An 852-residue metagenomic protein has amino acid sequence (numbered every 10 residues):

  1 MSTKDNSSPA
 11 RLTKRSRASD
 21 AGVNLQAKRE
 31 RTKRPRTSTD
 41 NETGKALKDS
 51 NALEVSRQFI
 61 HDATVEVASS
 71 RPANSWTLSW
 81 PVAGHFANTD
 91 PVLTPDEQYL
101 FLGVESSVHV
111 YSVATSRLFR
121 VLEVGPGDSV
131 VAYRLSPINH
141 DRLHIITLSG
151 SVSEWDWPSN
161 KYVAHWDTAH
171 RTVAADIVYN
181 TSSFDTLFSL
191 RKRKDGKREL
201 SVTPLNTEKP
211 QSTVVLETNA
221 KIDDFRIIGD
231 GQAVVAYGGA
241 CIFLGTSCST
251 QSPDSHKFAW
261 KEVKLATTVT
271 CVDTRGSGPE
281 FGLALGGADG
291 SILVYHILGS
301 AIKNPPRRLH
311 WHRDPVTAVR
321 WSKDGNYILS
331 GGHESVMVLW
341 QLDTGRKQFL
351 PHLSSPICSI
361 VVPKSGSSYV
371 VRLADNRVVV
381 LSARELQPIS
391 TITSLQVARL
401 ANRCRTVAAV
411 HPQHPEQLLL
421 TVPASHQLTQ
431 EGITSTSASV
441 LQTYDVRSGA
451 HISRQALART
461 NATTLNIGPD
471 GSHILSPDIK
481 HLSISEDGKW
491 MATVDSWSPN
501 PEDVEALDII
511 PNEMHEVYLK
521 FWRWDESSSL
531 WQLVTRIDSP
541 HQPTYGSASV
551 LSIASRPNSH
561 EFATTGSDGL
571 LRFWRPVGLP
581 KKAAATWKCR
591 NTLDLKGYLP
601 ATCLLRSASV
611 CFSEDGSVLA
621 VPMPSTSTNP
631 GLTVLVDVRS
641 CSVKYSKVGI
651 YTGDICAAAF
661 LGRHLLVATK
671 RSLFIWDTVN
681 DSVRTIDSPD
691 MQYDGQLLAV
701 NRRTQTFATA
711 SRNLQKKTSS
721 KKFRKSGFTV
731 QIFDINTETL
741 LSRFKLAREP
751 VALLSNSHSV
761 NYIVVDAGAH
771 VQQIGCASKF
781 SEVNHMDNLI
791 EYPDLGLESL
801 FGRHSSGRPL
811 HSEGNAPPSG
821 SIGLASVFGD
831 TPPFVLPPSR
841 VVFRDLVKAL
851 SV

Functional and structural regions predicted by a protein language model:
S2-I297, A301-V852: Long, low-complexity intrinsically disordered regions enriched in Ser/Thr/Pro/Gly
